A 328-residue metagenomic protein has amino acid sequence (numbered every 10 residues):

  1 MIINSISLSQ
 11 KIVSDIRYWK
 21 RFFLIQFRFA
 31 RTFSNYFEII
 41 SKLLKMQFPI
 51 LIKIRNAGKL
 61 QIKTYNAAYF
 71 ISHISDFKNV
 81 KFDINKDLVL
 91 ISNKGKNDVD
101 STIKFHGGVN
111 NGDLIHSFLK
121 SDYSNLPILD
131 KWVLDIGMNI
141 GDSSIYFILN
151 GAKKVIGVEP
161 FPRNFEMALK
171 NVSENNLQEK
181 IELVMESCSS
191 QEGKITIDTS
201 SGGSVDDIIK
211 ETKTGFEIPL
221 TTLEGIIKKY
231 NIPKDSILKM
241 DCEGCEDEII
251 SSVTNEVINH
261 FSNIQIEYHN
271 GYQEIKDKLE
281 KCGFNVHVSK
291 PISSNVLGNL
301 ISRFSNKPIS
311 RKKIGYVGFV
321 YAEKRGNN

Functional and structural regions predicted by a protein language model:
M1-N328: Phosphate/nucleotide-binding beta-alpha loop and adjacent structural elements of enzyme active sites
